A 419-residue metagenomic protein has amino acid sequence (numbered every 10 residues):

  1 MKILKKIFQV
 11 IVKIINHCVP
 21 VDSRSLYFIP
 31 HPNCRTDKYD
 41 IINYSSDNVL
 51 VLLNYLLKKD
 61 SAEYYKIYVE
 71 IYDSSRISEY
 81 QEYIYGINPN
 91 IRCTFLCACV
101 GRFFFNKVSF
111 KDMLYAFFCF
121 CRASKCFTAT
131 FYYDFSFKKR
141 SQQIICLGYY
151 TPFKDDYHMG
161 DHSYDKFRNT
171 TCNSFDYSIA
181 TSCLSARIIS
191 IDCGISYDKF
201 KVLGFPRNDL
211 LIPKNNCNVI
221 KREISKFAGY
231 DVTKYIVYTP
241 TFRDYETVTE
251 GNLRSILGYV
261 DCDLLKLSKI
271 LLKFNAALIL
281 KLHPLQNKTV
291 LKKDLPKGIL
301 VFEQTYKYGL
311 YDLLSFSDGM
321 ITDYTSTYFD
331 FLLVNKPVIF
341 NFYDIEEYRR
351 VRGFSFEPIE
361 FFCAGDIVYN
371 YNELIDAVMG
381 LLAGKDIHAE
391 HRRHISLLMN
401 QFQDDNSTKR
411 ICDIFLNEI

Functional and structural regions predicted by a protein language model:
M1-K5, Q9, K13, N216 (+3 more regions): C-terminal amphipathic helix plus adjacent low-complexity, charged tail appended to glycosyltransferase catalytic
K2-N16, T151-Y157, F167-N252, A383 (+1 more regions): A nucleotide-sugar donor-handling region in carbohydrate enzymes
K6-N43, T241: Nucleotide-activated donor-dependent transferases that construct or modify glycoconjugates
L26-I212: Active-site and donor-binding regions of nucleotide-sugar-utilizing enzymes
N43-L53, R207-K293, V368: Conserved catalytic-core segment of nucleotide-activated headgroup transferases in glycan assembly
F95-A98, S109-A123, I279, P284-F329: Donor nucleotide-activated moiety binding/catalytic core segment of transferases that use nucleotide-activated donors
S124-G148, K307-R352: A donor-sugar binding/catalytic signature common to diverse glycosyltransferases and related nucleotide-sugar
K292-K297, S326-M399: Catalytic binding pocket for nucleotide-activated donors in carbohydrate/polymer assembly enzymes
